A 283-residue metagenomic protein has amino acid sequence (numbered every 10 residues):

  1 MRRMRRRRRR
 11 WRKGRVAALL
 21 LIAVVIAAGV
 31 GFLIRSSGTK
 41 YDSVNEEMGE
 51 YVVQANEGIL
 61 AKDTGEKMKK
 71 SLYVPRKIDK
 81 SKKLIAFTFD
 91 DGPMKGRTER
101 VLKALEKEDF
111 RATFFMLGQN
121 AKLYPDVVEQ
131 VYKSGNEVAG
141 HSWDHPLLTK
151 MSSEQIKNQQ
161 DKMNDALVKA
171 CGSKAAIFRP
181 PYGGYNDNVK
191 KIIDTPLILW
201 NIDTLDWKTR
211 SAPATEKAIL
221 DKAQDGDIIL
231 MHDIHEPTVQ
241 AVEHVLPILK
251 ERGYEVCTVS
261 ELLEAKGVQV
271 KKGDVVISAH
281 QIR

Functional and structural regions predicted by a protein language model:
M1-I85, K103-A112, D225-R283: Terminal accessory/targeting
R2-R3, R35, V44, Q54 (+8 more regions): Generic signature of intrinsically disordered, low-complexity segments enriched in small/polar residues
Q54-M151, Q155-I156, A166, S173 (+1 more regions): Active-site beta->alpha N-cap acidic-glycine motif
R100, K122, K133, P146-E255 (+1 more regions): Catalytic domains of cell-wall/extracellular-matrix polysaccharide-remodeling enzymes, centered on de-N-acetylation
